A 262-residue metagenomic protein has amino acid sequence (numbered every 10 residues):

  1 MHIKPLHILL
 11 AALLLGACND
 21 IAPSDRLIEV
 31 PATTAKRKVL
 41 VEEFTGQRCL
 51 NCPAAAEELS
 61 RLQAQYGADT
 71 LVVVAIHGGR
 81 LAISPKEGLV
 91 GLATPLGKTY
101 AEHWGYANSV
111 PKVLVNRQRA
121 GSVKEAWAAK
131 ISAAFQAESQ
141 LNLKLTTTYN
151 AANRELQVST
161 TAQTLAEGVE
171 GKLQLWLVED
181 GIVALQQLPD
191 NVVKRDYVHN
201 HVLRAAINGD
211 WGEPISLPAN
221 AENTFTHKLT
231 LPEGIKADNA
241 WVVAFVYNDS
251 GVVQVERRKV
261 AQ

Functional and structural regions predicted by a protein language model:
M1-P5, L10-L40, F44, L50: Bacterial Sec-dependent N-terminal signal peptides
I8, T34, Y66, Q136-Q140 (+1 more regions): A generic structural signal for short, non-catalytic loop/turn and secondary-structure boundary residues
A17, T45-G46, A55, V113 (+2 more regions): Small-side-chain structural scaffolding
C18-P23, A54-E58, P189-V192: Short N-terminal helix-initiation segments at or just after the protein's N-terminus
I21, D69-T70, S250: Coil residues (strongly favoring Ser/Thr
V30-G79: Local sequence-structure signature of Cys/Sec-based thiol-disulfide redox active-site neighborhoods
A75-Q262: Short, conserved sequence motifs used for protein processing/export or organelle targeting and for catalysis
